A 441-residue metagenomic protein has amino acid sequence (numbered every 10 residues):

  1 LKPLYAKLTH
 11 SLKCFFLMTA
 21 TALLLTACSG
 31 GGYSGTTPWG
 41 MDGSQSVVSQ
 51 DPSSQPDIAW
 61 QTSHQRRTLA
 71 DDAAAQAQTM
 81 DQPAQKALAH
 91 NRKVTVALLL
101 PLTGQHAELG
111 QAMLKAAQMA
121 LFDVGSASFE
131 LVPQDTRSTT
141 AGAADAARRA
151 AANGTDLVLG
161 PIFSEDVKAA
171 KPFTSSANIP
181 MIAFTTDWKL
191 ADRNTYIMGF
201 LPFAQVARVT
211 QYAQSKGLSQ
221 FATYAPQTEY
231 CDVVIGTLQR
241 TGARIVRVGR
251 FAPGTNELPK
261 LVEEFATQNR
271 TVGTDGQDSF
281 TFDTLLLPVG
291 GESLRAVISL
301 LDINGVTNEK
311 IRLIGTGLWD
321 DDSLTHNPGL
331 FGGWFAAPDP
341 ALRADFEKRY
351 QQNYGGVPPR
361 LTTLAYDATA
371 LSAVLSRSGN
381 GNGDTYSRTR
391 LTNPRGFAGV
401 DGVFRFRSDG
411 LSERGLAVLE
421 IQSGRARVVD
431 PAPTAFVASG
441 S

Functional and structural regions predicted by a protein language model:
K2-L8, L12-A20, C28-S441: Extracytosolic ligand-binding ectodomains
